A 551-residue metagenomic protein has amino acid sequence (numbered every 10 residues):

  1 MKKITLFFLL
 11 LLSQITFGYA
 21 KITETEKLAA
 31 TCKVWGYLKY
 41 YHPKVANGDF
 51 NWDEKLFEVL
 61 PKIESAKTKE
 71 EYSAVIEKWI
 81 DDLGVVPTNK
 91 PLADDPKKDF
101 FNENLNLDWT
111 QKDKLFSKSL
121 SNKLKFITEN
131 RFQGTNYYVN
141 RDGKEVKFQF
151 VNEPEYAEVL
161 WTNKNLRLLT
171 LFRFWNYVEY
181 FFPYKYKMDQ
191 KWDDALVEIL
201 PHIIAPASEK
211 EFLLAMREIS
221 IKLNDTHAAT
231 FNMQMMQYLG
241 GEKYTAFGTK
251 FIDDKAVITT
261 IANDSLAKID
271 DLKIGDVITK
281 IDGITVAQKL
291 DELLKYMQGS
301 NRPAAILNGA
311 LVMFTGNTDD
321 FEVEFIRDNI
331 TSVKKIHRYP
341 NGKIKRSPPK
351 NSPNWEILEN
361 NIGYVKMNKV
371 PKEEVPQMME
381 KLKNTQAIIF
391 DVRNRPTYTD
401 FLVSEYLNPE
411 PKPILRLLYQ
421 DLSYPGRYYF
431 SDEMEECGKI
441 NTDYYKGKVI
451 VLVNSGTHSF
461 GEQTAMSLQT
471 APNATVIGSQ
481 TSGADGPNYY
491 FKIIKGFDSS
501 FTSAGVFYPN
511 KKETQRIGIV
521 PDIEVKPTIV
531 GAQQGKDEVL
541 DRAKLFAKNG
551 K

Functional and structural regions predicted by a protein language model:
M1-K21: Bacterial Sec-dependent N-terminal signal peptides
Y19-S65: N-terminal mature-domain "stem" immediately C-terminal to a signal peptide or N-terminal signal-anchor/transmembrane
K21-E24, A29-C32, G36, L105-R141 (+5 more regions): PDZ/PDZ-like domain segments forming the peptide/carboxylate-binding groove, activating on the N-terminal beta-strands
K27-T31, W52-V59, E71-W79, R167-L171 (+9 more regions): Stable alpha-helical elements in mature extracytoplasmic
V34, L38-H42, F174, I269-R302 (+4 more regions): Conserved PDZ fold ligand-binding element
Y37-H42, N47-G48, K62-K67, E179-M188 (+5 more regions): Cleft-lining beta-strand/loop regions that shape enzyme active-site pockets
A46-N152, K185-D253, T318-E322, D328-P353 (+2 more regions): Extended, small/polar residue-biased N-terminal targeting/export presequences and adjacent propeptide/linker tracts
I258, G275, V286-L294, E322-R327 (+1 more regions): PDZ peptide-recognition modules
